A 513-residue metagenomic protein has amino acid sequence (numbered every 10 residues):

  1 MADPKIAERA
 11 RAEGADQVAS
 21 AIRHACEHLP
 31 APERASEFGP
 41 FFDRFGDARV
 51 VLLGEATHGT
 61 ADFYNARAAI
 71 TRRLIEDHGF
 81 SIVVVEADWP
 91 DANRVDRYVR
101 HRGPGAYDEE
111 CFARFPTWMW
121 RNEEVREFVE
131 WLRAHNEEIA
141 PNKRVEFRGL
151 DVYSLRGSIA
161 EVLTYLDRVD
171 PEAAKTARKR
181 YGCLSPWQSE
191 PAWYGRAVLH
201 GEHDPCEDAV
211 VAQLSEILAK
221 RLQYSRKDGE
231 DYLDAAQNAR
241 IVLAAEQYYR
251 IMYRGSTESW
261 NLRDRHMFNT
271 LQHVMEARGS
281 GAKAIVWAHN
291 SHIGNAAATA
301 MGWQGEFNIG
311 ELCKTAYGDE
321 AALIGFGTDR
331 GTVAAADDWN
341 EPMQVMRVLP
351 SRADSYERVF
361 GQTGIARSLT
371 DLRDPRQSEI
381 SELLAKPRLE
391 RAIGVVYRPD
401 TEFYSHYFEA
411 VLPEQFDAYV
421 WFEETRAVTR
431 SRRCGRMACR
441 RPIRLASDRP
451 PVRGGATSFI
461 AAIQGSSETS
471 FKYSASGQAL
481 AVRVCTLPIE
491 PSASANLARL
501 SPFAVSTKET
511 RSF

Functional and structural regions predicted by a protein language model:
M1-R449: Structured catalytic-domain cores with a bias toward divalent-metal coordination
R449, R453, S458-S476, R483-F513: Low-acidity, Ser/Thr- and Arg-rich intrinsically disordered low-complexity segments
